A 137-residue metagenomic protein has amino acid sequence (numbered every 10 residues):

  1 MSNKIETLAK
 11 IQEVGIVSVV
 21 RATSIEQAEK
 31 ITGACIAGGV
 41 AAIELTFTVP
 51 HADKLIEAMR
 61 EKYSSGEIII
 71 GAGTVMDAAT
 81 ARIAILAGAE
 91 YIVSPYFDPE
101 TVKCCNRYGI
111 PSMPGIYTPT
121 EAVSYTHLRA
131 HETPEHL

Functional and structural regions predicted by a protein language model:
M1-I70, V75-A78, I83-A87: Conserved N-terminal beta1-alpha1 strand-loop-helix module at the mouth
A58-E61, Y108-I110, L128-R129: Short low-complexity, flexible loop/linker segments enriched in glycine and/or proline with clustered acidic
I68-Y108, M113-P114: Glycine/small-residue-rich loop that forms an oxyanion/phosphate-binding "nest" at active or ligand-binding sites
G115, L137: Conserved acidic donor-binding loop of glycosyltransferase catalytic domains
Y117-P119: Catalytic alpha/beta core domains of metabolic enzymes, predominantly
V123: Short alpha-helical segments enriched in small residues
T126-E135: Conserved small/polar residues in nucleotide/adenosyl-binding loops
